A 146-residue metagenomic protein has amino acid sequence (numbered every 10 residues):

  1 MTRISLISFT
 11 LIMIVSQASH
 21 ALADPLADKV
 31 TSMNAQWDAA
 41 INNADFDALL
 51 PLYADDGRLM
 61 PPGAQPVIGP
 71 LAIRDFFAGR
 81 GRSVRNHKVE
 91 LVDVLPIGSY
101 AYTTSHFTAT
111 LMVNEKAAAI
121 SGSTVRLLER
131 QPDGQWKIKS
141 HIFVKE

Functional and structural regions predicted by a protein language model:
S5-Q17: Bacterial N-terminal signal peptides
A21-A23: Boundary at the C-terminal end of the N-terminal hydrophobic targeting segment
A27-T31, N43-I97, K116-I120: A solvent-exposed, acidic/Ser-Thr-rich amphipathic alpha-helical stretch
D38-A39: Amphipathic alpha-helical repeat scaffolds
G98-A109: A short hydrophobic beta-strand element
A109-V113, L128: Beta-strand elements of well-folded, non-transmembrane domains
S121-E146: Short beta-strand edge/turn micro-motifs at domain boundaries
